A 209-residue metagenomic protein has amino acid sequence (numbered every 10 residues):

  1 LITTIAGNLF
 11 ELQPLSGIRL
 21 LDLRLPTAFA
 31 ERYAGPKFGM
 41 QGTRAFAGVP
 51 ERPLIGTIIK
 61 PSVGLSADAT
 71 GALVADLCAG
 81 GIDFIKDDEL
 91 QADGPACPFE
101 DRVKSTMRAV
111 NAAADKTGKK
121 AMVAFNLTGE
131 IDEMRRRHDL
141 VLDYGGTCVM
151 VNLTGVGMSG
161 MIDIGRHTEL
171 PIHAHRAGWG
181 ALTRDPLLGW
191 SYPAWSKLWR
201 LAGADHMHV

Functional and structural regions predicted by a protein language model:
L1-A79: N-terminal capping/small domains of soluble enzymes
P36-F46, A92-A113, I131-M134, L153-E169: Active-site-adjacent beta->alpha loops and helix N-cap segments on the catalytic face of soluble alpha/beta enzymes
P50-L54, G80, G118-A121, G146 (+2 more regions): Short coil/turn connectors at secondary-structure junctions
P53-G71, A121-D132, W179-W190: Active-site mouth loops of central-metabolism enzymes
P53-K60, I85-D87, A121-L127, V149-V151 (+2 more regions): Hydrophobic faces of well-ordered beta-strands that scaffold small-molecule active sites in alpha/beta enzyme cores
T57, G64-Q91, C97-P98, V110 (+1 more regions): Phosphate-binding glycine-rich loops and their immediate beta-loop-alpha structural context
A69-G80, R102-A114, M158-R166, Y192-L201: Structured alpha-helical segments in the cores of large, soluble enzyme domains
R135-H138, Y144-V209: Catalytic alpha/beta core domains of metabolic enzymes, predominantly
